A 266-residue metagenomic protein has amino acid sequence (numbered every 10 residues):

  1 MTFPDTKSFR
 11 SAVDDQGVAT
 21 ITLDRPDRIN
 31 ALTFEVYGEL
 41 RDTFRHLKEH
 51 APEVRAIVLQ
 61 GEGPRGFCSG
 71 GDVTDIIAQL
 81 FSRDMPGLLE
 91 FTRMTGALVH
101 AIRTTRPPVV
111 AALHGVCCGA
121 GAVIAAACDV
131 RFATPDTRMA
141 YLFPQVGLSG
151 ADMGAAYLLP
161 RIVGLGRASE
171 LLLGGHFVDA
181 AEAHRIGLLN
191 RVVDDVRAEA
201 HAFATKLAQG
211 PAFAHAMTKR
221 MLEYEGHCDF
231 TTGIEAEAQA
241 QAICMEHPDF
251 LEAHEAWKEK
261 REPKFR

Functional and structural regions predicted by a protein language model:
M1-Q60, H100: Conserved CoA-thioester-binding segment of acyl-CoA-metabolizing enzymes
F3, G61-A97, C117, G147 (+1 more regions): Glycine- (often His-adjacent) and acidic-residue-rich active-site loop that binds/positions the CoA thioester
L98, I102-T104, A112, C118-L172 (+3 more regions): CoA-thioester-processing core
F132-T137, L189-E235, A242-P248, K264-R266: C-terminal long alpha-helix characteristic of the crotonase
G175-E182: Acidic, divalent-metal-coordinating active-site segment for phosphoryl/phosphodiester hydrolysis, typified by short
